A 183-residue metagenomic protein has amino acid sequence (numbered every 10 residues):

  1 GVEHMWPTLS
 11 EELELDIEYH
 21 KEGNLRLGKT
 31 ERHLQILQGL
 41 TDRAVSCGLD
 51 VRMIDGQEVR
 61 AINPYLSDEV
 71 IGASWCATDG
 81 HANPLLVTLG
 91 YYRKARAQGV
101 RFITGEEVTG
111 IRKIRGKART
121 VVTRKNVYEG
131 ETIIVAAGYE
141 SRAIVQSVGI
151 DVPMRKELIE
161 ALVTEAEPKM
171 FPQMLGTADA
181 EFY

Functional and structural regions predicted by a protein language model:
G1, I111-Y183: Flavin-dependent oxidoreductases
G1-I62, E181-F182: Dinucleotide-binding Rossmann-like beta1-alpha1 core, especially the glycine-rich loop that anchors the ADP
G1-V2, H33, L37, R52 (+7 more regions): Generic structural signal for well-ordered, non-membrane alpha-helical segments in soluble metabolic enzymes
H4-E11, S46-D50, P64, R96-R101 (+3 more regions): Generic secondary-structure signature for well-ordered alpha-helical cores
T8, G39, L86, G90 (+4 more regions): Alpha-helical scaffold segments in soluble metabolic enzymes
R32-Q35, I62-I71, R112-R119: A short, glycine/Asx- and small/polar-enriched loop/turn that sits immediately N-terminal to a beta-strand
R52-D55, F102-T104, V135: General beta-strand structural signal in soluble alpha/beta enzymes
S74-T132: Helical element adjacent to the flavin cofactor pocket in flavoenzyme catalytic cores
